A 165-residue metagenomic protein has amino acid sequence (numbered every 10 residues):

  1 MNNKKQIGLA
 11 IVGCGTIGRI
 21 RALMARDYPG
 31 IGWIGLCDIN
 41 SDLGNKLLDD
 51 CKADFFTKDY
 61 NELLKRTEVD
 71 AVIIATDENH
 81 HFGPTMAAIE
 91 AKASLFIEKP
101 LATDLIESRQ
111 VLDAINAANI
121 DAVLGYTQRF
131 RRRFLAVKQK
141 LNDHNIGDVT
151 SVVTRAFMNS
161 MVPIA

Functional and structural regions predicted by a protein language model:
M1-C51: N-terminal Rossmann-like dinucleotide-binding module
G8, G32-G35, E68-A71, S94 (+1 more regions): Structural signature of beta-strand start/N-cap positions in the alpha/beta core of ABC transporter nucleotide-binding
G30, K52, E68, N145-D148: Glycine-centered tight turns that cap/initiate beta-strands
C51-A114: Beta-loop-alpha module in the N-terminal Rossmann-like domain of NAD(P)-dependent dehydrogenases, especially those
Q110-T127, G147-V153: Rossmann-fold dehydrogenase core element
Q128-A165: Predominantly a Rossmann-like dinucleotide-binding segment in NAD(P)-dependent oxidoreductases
